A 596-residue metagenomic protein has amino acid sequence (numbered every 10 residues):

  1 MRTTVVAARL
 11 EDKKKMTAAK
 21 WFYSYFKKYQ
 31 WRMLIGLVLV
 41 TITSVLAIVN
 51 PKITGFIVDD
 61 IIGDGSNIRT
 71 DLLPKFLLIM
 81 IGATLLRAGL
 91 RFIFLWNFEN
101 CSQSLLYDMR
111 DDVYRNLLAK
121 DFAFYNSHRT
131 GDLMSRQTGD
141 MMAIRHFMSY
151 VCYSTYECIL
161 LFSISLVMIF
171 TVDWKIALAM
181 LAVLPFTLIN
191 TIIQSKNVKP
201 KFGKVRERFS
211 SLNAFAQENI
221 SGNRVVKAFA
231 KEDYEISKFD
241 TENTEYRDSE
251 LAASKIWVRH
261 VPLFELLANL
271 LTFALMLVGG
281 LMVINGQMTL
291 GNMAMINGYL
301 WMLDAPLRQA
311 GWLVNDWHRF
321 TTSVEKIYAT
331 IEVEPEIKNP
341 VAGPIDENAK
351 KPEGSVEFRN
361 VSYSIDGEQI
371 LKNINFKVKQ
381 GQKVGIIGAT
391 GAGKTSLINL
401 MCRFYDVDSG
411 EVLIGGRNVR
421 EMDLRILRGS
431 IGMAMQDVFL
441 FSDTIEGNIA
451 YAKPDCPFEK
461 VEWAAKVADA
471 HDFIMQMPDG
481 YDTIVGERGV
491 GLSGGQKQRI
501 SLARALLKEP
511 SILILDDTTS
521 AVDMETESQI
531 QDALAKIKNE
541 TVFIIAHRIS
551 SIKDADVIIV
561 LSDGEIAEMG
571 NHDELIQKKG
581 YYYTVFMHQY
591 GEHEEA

Functional and structural regions predicted by a protein language model:
M1-V49, I62-I79, L86, L90-F98 (+13 more regions): Membrane-integrated ABC transporters
R2, E347-A596: ABC-type nucleotide-binding domain
R2-L10, Q103, D111-S135, G139-M141 (+5 more regions): Short intracellular "coupling" helices and adjacent cytoplasmic loop segments at the cytosolic face of multi-pass
K27-K28, F122-A123, G139-M148, C152 (+9 more regions): An intracellular "coupling" helix at the cytosolic face of ABC transporter transmembrane type-1 domains
K28, R32-V45, V49, I79-L86 (+3 more regions): Transmembrane helices of ABC transporter permease
L39-T43, I79-R87, R91, E99-Q103 (+6 more regions): Alpha-helical transmembrane segments of multi-pass integral membrane proteins
N50-T54, F94, F98, V113 (+8 more regions): Hydrophobic/aromatic residues in alpha-helical transmembrane segments
D64-G65, R69, M168-P185, A252-I331: Helix-loop-helix
